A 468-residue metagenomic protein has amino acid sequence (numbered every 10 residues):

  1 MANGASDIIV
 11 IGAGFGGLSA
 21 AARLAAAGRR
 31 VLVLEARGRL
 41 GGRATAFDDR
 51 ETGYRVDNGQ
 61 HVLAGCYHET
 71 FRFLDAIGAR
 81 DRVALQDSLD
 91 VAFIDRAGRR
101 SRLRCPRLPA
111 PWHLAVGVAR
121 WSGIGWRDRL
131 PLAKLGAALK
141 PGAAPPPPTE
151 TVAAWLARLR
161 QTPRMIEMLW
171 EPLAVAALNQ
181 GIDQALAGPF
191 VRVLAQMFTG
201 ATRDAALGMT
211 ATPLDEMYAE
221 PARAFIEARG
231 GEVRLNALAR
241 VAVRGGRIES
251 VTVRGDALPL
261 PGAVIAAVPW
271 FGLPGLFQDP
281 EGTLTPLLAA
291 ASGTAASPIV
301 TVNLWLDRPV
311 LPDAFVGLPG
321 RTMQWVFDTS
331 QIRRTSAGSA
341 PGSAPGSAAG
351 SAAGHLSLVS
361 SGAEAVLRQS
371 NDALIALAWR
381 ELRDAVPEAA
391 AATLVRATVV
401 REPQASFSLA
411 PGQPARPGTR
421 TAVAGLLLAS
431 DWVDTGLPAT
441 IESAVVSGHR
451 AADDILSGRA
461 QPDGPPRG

Functional and structural regions predicted by a protein language model:
S6-V33: N-terminal Rossmann-like FAD-binding beta1-loop-alpha1 element of flavoenzymes
A25-E51: Glycine-rich FAD pyrophosphate-binding loop
H61-H68, P145-P148, L159, A201-F225 (+2 more regions): Short beta-strand to alpha-helix junction loop
T70-F71, D75-A76, R80-R192, G200 (+1 more regions): Mobile amphipathic helical/loop "lid" adjacent to a hydrophobic cofactor/ligand pocket
L89, A237-A389, R416-P417, P466-G468: Mid-domain catalytic core of redox enzymes that form a hydrophobic substrate pocket/lid adjacent to a catalytic redox
A177-L178, L377-T421: Flavin (FAD/FMN) cofactor-binding core of flavoprotein oxidoreductases
R192-G255, P259-G262: Helical element adjacent to the flavin cofactor pocket in flavoenzyme catalytic cores
D328-A337, E402-L428, W432-T435: FAD-binding beta-loop-beta segment adjacent to the flavin cofactor pocket
